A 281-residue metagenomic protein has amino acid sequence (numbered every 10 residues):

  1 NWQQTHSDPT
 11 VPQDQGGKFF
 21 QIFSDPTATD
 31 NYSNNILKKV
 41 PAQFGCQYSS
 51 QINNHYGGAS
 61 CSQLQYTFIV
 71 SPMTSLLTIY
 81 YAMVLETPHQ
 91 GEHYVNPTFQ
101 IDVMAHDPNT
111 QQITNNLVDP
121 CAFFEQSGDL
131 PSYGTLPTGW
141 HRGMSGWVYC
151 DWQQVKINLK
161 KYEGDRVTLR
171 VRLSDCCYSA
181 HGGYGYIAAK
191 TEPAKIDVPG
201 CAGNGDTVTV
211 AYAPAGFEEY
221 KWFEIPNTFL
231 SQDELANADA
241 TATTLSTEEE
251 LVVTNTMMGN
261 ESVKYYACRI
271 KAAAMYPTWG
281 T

Functional and structural regions predicted by a protein language model:
N1-K195: Aromatic (Trp/Tyr/Phe) and Gly/Pro-enriched flexible surface segments
T74, Y212-E219: Short proline/glycine-enriched turn/loop motifs at strand-loop junctions of beta-rich domains
F99-I101, E219-W222: Short beta-strand elements bearing conserved aromatic residues within extracellular beta-rich modules
E163, N255-V263: Surface-exposed, short loops/turns at beta-strand junctions within beta-sandwich domains
L169, Y265-C268: Hydrophobic beta-strand segments within extracellular beta-sandwich modules
S179, G259-S262, R269-T281: Short, exposed coil/turn segments at beta-strand boundaries within extracellular/luminal domains
N204-P214: A short beta-strand segment in extracellular, disulfide-stabilized domains
Y220-M257: Surface-exposed, flexible coil segments in extracellular/virion-facing regions
